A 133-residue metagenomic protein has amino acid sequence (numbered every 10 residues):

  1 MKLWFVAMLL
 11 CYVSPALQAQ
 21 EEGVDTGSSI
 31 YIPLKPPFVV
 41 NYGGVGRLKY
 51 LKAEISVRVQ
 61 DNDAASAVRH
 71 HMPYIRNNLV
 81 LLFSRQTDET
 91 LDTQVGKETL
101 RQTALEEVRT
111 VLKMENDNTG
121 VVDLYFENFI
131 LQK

Functional and structural regions predicted by a protein language model:
M1-K133: Flexible, low-complexity charged segments
